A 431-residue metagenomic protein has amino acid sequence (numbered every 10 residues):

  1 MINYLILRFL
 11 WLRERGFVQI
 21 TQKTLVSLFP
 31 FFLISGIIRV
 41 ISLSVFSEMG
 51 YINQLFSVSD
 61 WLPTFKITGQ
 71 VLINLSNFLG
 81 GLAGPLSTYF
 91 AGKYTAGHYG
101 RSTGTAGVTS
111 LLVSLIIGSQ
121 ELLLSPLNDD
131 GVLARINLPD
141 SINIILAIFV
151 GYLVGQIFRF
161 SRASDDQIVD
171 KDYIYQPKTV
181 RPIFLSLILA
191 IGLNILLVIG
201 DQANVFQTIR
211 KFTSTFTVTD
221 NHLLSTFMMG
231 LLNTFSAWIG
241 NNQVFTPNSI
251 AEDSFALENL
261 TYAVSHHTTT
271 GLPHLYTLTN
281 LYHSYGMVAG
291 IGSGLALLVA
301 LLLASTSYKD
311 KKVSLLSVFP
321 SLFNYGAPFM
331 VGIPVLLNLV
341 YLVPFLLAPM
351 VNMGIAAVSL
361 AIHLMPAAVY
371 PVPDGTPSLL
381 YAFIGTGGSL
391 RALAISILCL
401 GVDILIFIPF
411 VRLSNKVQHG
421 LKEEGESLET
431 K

Functional and structural regions predicted by a protein language model:
M1-G50, P63-T64, T68-W238, N242 (+2 more regions): Signature of multi-pass transmembrane helix bundles
I2-L7, F56-D60, Q167-T179, S254-T270 (+3 more regions): Juxtamembrane inter-helical linkers in multi-pass membrane proteins
V58-G69, T268-Y276: Juxtamembrane membrane-water interface segments that cap and precede transmembrane helices
P85-A91, G230-L232, A296-L297, F323-V331: Hydrophobic, membrane-inserted alpha-helices
T95-H98, T279-S284, L298-P366, I384-L393: Hydrophobic alpha-helical bundle architecture
L124-V132, T226, H267, I333-L337 (+1 more regions): A cytosolic-side transmembrane-helix exit/cap motif
F160, N194-R210, T219-L303: Membrane-embedded translocation segments of transport machinery
I250-A263, V351-P377: Juxtamembrane non-transmembrane "cap" segments at the membrane-aqueous interface of multi-pass membrane proteins
